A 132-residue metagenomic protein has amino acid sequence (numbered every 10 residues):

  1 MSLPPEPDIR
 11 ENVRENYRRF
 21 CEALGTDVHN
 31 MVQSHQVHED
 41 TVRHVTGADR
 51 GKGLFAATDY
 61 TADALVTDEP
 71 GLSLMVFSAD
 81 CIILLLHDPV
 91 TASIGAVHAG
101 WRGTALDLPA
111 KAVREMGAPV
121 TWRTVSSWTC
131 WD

Functional and structural regions predicted by a protein language model:
M1-D132: Active-site microenvironment for binding and transforming phosphate-containing groups
